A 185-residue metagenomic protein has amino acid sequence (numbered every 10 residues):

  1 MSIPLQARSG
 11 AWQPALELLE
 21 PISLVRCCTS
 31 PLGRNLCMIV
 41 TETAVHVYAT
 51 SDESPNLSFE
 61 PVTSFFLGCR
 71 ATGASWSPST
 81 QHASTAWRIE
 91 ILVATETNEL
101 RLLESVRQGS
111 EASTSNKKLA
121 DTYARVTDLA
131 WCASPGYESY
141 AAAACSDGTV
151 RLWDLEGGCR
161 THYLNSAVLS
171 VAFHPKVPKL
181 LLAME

Functional and structural regions predicted by a protein language model:
M1-I22, L57-F59, T114: A short helix->beta-strand "capping" segment at the edge of beta-propeller domains
P14-A44, R70: Beta-strand-rich domains and repeat architectures in extracellular enzymes and scaffolds, especially beta-propellers
A15-I22, S64-T72, K118-T127, H162-V168: WD40/WD-repeat beta-propeller blade N-cap
R26-R34, S75-R88, A130-E138, A172-P178: Loop/turn segments within WD40 beta-propeller blades
L36-T41, S84-T85, I91-T95, A141-C145 (+1 more regions): Conserved beta-strand element within WD40/beta-propeller blades
V45-S51, L100-S105, V150-D154: WD40-repeat beta-propellers
N56-R88: Blade-loop segments of beta-propeller domains
A133-S134, A142-E185: WD40 beta-propeller repeat blades
